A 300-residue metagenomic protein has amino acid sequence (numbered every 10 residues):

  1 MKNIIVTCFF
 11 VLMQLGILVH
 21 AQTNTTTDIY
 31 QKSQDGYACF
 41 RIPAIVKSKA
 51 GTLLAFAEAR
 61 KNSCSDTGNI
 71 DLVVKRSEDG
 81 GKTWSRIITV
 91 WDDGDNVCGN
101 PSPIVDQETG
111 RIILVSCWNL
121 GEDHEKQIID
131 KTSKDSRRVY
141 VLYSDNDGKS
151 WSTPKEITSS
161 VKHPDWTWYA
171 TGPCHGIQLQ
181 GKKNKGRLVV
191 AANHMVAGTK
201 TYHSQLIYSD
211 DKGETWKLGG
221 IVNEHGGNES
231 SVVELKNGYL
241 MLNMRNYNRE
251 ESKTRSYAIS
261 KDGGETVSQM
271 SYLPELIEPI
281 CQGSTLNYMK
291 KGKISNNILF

Functional and structural regions predicted by a protein language model:
M1-N24: Bacterial Sec-dependent N-terminal signal peptides
Q22-F300: Asp-box/BNR beta-propeller blade signature and adjacent active/binding-site loops in extracellular glycan-interacting
